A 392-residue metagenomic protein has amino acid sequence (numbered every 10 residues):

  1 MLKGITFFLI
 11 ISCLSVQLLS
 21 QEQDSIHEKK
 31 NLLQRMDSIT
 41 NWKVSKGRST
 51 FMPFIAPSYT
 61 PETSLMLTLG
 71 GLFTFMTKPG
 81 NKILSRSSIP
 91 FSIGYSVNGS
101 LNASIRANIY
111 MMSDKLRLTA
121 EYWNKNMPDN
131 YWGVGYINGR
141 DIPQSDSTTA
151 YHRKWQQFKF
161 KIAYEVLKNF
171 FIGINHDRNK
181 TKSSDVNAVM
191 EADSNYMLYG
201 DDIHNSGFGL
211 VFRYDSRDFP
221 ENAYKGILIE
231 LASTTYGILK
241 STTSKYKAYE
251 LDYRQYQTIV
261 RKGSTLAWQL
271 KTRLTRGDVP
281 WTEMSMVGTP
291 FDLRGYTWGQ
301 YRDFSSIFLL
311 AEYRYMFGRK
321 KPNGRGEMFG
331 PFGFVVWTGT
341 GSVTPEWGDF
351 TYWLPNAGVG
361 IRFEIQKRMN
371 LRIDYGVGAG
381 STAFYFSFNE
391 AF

Functional and structural regions predicted by a protein language model:
M1-S25: Bacterial Sec-dependent N-terminal signal peptides
D37-S49, T77-R86, M112-R117, N169 (+5 more regions): Short loop/turn motifs that connect adjacent beta-strands in outer-membrane beta-barrel proteins
K43-M52, S58-G200, H204, N370 (+1 more regions): Gram-negative/organellar outer-membrane beta-barrel architecture
F51-P53, L67-L69, L101-I105, K154-F160 (+8 more regions): Hydrophobic, lipid-facing positions within transmembrane beta-strands of outer-membrane proteins
P53-I55, I89-I93, L118-Y122, I172-I174 (+7 more regions): Membrane-embedded beta-strand positions of outer-membrane beta-barrel proteins
T74-K78, S92-S100, K125-D129, N179-S183 (+8 more regions): Sequence/structural signature of outer-membrane beta-barrel proteins
S92, P143-T148, A192-Y199, T235-S241 (+2 more regions): Extracellular loop and loop/strand-boundary signature of outer-membrane beta-barrel proteins
R217-E327: C-terminal outer-membrane beta-barrel translocator/porin domains of Gram-negative envelope proteins and their
